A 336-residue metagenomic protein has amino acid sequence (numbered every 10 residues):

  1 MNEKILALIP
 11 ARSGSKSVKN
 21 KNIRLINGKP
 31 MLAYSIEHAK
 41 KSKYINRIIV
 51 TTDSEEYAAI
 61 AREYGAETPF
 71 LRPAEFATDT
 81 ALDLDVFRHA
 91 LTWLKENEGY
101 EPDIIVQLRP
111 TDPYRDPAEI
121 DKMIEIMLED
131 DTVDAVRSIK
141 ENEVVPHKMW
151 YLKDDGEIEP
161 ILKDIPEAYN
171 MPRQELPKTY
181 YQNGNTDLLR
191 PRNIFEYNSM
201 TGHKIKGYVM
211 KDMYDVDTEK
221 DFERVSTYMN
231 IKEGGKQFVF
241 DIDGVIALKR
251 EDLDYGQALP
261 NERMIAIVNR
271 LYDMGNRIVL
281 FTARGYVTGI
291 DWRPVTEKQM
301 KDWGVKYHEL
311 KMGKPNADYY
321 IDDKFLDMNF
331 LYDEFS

Functional and structural regions predicted by a protein language model:
M1-K19: N-terminal nucleotide-binding beta1-loop-alpha1 segment
K4-I9, L32, A39, R47-V50 (+1 more regions): Hydrophobic targeting segments
M31-R47, A59, M264-M274: A short, N-terminal amphipathic alpha-helix
I49, E56-V106, R115-E125, E167 (+1 more regions): Short phosphate-binding loop-to-helix
A74-T78, P110-Y114, D212-M213, A283-G289: Short histidine/acidic/glycine/proline-rich micro-motifs that form metal- and phosphate-coordinating active-site loops
D85, H89, P113-M210: Conserved core of the sugar-phosphate nucleotidyltransferase
E196, K204-G234: Hydrophobic helical membrane-anchoring modules
E233-S336: Catalytic phosphate/metal-binding cores of nucleic-acid and nucleotide-processing enzymes, i.e., regions that mediate
